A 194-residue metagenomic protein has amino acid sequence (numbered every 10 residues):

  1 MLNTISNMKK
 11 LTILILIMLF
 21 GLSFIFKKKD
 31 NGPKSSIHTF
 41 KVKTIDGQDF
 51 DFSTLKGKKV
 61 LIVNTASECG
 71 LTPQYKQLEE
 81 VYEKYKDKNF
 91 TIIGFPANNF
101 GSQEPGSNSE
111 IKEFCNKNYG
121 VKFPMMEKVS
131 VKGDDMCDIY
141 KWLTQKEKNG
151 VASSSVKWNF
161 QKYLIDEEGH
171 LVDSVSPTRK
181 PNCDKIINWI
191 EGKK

Functional and structural regions predicted by a protein language model:
M1-K41: N-terminal targeting signals for export/organelle localization
K28-S53, P73, D138: N-terminal "domain-start" segment that seeds a small globular fold
D51-S53, E83-K84, N149-S154: Surface-exposed acidic, glycine-flexible loop patches that form ligand/cofactor-binding and adhesion interfaces
L55-V60: Proline/glycine-enriched tight loop/beta-turn segments at coil->beta junctions that connect or precede beta-strands
N64-E68: Amphipathic alpha-helical repeat scaffolds
L71-C137: Structural microenvironment flanking redox-active thiols in thiol-disulfide oxidoreductases
D138-K141, Q145-K194: Thiol-/selenol-based redox modules, centered on thioredoxin-like and closely related oxidoreductase domains
